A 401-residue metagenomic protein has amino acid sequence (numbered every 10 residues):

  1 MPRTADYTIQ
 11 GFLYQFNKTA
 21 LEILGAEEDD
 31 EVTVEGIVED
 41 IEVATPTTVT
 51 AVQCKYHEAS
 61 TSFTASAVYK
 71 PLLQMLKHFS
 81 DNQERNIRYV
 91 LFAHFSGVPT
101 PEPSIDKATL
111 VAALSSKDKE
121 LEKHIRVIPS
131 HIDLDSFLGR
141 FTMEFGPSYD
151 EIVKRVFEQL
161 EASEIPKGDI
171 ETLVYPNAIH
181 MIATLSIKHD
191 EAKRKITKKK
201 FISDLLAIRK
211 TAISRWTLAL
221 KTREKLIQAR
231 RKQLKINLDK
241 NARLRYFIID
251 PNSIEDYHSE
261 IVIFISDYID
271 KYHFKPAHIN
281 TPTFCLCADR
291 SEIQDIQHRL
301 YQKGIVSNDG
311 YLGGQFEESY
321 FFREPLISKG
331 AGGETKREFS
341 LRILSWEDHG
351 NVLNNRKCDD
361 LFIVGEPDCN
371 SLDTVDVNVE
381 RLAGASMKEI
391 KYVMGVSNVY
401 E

Functional and structural regions predicted by a protein language model:
M1, Y14, Y400-E401: Polar low-complexity intrinsically disordered regions
M1-D6, H57-R356: Acidic metal-coordinating catalytic centers involved in nucleic-acid phosphodiester chemistry
T4, T8-I9, L13-K77: Catalytic centers of nucleases
I37, A44, I305, A331-E334 (+3 more regions): Intrinsically disordered, low-complexity regions
L353-E401: Hydrophobic, glycine-enriched assembly/anchoring segments
